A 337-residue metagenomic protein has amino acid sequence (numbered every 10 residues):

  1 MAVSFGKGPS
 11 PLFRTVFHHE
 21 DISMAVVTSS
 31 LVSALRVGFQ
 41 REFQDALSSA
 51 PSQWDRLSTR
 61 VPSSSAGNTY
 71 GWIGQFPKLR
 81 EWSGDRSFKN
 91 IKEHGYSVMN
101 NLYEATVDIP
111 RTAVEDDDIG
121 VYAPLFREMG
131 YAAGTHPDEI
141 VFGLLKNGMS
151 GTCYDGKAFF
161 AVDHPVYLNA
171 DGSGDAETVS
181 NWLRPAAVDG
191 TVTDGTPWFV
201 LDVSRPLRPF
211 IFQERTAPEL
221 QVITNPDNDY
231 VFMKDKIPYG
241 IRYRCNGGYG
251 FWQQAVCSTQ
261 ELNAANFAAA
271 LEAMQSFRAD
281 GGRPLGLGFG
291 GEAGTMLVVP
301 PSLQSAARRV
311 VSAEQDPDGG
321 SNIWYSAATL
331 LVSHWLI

Functional and structural regions predicted by a protein language model:
A2-G6, F13-A50: N-terminal alpha-helical "arm" segments
G8-P11, W182: N-terminal cationic leader/targeting segments used for protein routing and processing
V16-F17, I22-A25, D163-I337: Sequence/fold signature of self-assembling virion shell proteins
F39-L47, S58, P197-L201: Short, hydrophobic/proline-enriched secondary-structure or compact coil segments at domain edges
D45-N101: Assembly/oligomerization interface modules of large self-assembling protein complexes
G74-R80, G84, S97, E128-F160 (+3 more regions): Signature of extracytoplasmic/envelope-associated structural regions
Y96-S150, V231-Y243, M296-L297: Long, contiguous amphipathic alpha-helices that act as assembly "spine/axial" helices in icosahedral shell and virion
D118, C153, A307-V310: A short acidic (Asp/Glu
